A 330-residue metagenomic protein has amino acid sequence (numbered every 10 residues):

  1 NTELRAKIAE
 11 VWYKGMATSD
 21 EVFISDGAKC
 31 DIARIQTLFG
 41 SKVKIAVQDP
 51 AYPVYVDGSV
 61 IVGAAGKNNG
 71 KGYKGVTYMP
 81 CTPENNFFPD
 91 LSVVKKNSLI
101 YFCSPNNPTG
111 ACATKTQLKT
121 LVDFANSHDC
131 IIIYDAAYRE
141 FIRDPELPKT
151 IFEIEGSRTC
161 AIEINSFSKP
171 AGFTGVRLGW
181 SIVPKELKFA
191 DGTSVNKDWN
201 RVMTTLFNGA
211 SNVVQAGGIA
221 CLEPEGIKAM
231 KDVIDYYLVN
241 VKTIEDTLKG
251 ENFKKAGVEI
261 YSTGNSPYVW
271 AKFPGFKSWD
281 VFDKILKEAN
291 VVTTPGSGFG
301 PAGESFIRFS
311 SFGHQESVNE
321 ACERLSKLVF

Functional and structural regions predicted by a protein language model:
N1-A9, P105, G209-V213: A structural motif shared across PLP-dependent enzymes of the aminotransferase-like
R5-K44, F276-W279: Phosphate-binding glycine-rich loop
D26-K29, A33-T37, V47-N68: Substrate-binding/gating loop at the entrance of the active-site cleft, primarily in PLP-dependent aminotransferase-like
A46, D280, K284-T293, F299-F330: PLP-dependent enzyme catalytic core of the Aspartate aminotransferase-like
G70-F152: Active-site phosphate-binding strand-loop segment of PLP-dependent enzymes
E153-K197: Active-site PLP attachment segment
T193-A210, V214, C221-D246: Structural signature of PLP-dependent enzymes
Q215, I219, I234-E245, V258-K272 (+1 more regions): Conserved glycine-rich beta-strand-loop-beta hairpin in the small C-terminal domain of fold type I
